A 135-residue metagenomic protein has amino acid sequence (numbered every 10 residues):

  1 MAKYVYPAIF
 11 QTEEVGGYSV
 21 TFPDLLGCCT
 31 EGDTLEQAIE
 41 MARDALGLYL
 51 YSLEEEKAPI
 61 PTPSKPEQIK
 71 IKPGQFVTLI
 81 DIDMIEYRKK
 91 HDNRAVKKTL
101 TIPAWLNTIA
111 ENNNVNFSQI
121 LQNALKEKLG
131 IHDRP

Functional and structural regions predicted by a protein language model:
M1-A2, P7-E14, G32: Short, positively charged
M1-Y6, D44-T101, W105-N113, Q119 (+2 more regions): Short, charged, surface-exposed hinge/linker loops at domain edges that act as mobile lids or interdomain connectors
F10-L25: Short aromatic-glycine-(Arg/Gly/Cys) micro-motifs in beta-strand/loop hairpins
D24-L26, N114-V115: A short beta-strand motif that forms part of the nucleic acid-binding face of small beta-barrel RNA-binding folds
L25-G27, L106-N107: A short, flexible beta-alpha/helix-coil linker loop
L26-E36: A short, exposed loop/beta-hairpin motif centered on an aromatic-Gly-Thr core
D33, I39-G47: A short mixed-secondary-structure module that forms the rim of ligand-binding clefts
